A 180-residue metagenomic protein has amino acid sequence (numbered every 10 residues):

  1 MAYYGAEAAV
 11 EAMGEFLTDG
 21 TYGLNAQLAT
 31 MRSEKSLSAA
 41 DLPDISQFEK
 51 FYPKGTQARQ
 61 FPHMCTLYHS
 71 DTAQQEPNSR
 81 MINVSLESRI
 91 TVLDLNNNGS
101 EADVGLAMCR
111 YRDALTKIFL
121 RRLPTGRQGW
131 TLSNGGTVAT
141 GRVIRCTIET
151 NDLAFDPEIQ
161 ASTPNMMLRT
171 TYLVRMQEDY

Functional and structural regions predicted by a protein language model:
M1-N78, G126-I144: Small/polar-rich, solvent-exposed N-terminal microdomains that initiate assembly or binding
E7, E11, V84, C109 (+1 more regions): A generic "functional-site adjacency" signal
M13, M64-T66, I90-V92, S100 (+3 more regions): Generic low-polarity alpha-helical segments
N25-M31, M108-L173: Acidic-leaning, charged glycine-interspersed low-complexity segments
Y68-A73, L93, T150-D152, T171-L173: Generic short beta-strand segments
R80-N98, S162-E178: Oligomerization/assembly interface segments of phage tail-like spikes and tubes
L95-M108: Short histidine-centered catalytic/ligand-binding loop motif
